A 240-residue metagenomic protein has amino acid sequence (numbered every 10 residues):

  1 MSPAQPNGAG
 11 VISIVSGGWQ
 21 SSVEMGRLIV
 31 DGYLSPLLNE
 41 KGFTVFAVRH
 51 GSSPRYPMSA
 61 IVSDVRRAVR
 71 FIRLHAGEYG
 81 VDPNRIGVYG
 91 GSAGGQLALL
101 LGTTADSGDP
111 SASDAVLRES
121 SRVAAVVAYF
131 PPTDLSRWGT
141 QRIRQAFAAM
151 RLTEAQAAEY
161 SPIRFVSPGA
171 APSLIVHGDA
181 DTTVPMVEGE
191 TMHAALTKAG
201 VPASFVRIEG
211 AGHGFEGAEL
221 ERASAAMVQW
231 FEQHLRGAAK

Functional and structural regions predicted by a protein language model:
M1-N7, Y79, I163-S167: Short beta-strand-to-loop junctions in surface cap/lid or active-site-entrance loops
N7-G18: Short beta-strand element of the alpha/beta-hydrolase
M25-F46: Short amphipathic alpha-helix adjacent to the substrate-entry channel of hydrolases
R67-T140: Primarily recognizes the serine-hydrolase "nucleophile elbow" in alpha/beta-hydrolase and SGNH/GDSL folds
G102, S107, A115, P131-F165 (+2 more regions): Mobile cap/lid helix-loop segments that gate and shape the active-site cleft of serine hydrolases
D134-L135, A180-V184: Acidic catalytic loop of the alpha/beta-hydrolase fold
G169, L174-H177, D181: Short beta-strand/loop motif that positions the catalytic acidic residue of the alpha/beta-hydrolase fold
V176, M186-K240: C-terminal catalytic histidine-bearing segment of alpha/beta-hydrolase fold enzymes
